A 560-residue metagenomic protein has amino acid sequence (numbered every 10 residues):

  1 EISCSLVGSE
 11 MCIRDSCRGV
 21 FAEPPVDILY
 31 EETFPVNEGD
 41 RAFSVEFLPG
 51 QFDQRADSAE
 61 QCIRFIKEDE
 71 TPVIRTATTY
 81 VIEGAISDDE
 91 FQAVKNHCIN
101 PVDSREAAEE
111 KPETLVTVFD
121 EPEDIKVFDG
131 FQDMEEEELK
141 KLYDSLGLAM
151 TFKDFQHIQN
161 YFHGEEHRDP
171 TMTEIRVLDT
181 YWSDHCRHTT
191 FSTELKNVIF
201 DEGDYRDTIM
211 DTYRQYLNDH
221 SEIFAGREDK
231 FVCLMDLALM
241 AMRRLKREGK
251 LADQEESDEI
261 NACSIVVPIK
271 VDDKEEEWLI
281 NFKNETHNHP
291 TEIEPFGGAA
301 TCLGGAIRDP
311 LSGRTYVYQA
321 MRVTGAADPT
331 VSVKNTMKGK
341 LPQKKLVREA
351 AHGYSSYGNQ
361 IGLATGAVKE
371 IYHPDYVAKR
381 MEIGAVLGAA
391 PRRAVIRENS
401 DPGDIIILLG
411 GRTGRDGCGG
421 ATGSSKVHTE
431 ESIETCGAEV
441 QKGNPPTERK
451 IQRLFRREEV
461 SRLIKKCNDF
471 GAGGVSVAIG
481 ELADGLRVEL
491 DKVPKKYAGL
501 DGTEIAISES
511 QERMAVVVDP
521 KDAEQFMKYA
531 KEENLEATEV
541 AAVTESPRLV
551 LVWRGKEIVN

Functional and structural regions predicted by a protein language model:
E1-G8, I13: Single conserved hydrophobic/aromatic residue that forms the stacking wall/gate of nucleotide- or nucleobase-binding
R14-E23, S58-I63, E90-I99, F526-N534: Short amphipathic alpha-helices in soluble, non-transmembrane regions that often serve as interface/regulatory elements
G19, E23-I74, D219: Short, solvent-exposed interaction modules
G50, T71, A77, V81-E90 (+1 more regions): Glycine/proline-enriched, intrinsically flexible loops and inter-domain linkers
